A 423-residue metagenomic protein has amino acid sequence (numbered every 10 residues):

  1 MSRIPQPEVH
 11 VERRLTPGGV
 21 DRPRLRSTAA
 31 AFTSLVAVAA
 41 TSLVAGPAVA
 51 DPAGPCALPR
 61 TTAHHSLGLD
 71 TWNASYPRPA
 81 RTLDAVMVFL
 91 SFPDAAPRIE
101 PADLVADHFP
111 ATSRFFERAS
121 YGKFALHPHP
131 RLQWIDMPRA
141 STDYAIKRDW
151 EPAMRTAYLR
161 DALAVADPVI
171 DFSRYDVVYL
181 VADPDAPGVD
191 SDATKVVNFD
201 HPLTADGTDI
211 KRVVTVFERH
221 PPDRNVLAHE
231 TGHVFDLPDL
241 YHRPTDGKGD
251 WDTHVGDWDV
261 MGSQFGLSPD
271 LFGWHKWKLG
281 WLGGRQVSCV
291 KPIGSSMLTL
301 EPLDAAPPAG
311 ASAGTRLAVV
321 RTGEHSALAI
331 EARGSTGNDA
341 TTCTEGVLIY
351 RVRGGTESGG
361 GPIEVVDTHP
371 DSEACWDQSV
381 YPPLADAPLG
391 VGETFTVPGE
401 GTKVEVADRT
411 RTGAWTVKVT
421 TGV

Functional and structural regions predicted by a protein language model:
R3, A57-L69, D200-F217, L298-V423: Non-catalytic C-terminal accessory/binding modules of secreted extracellular proteins
R3-P5, R14-A50: Secretory targeting and sorting signals
D51-H220, A228, D246, E405: Zn2+-dependent metallopeptidase catalytic core
T82, H254-G256, T344: Short, solvent-exposed loop/turn segments at the edges of secondary structure
V88-P93, V181-D185, L237-L240, G262-G266 (+3 more regions): Active-site-proximal beta-strand/loop segments in catalytic clefts of secreted hydrolases
D94-E100, S268-G273, N338-A340, S358: Short, solvent-exposed loop/turn elements at domain surfaces
F172, V177, D185-D339: Extracellular hydrolytic enzyme modules, especially secreted metalloproteases of the metzincin/thermolysin-like class
